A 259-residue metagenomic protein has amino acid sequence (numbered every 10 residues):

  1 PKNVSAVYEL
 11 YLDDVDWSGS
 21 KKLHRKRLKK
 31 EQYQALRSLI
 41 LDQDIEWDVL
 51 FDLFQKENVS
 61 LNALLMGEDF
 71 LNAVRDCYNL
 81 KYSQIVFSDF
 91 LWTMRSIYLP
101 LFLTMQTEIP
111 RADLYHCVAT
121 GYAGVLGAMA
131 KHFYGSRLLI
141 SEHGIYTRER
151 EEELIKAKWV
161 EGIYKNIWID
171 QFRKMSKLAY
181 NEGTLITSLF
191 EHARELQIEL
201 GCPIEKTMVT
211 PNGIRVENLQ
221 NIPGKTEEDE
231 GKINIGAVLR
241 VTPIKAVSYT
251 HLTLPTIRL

Functional and structural regions predicted by a protein language model:
K2-L101: A conserved catalytic-core segment of Leloir-type glycosyltransferases
F102-R111, I145-Y146, I163-I186: Membrane-proximal helix-turn-helix segments that form the acceptor-binding/catalytic region of lipid-linked
Q106-G124, F133-L139: Short N-terminal targeting/anchoring amphipathic segment
L114, K131-K158: Active-site proximal beta-strand in glycosyltransferases
C117, S188-L189: Short beta-strand scaffold positions
H192, G213: Carbohydrate-associated surface elements
P223, E227-K245: Conserved donor-binding/catalytic core segment of Leloir-type glycosyltransferases
T250-T256: Conserved small/polar residues in nucleotide/adenosyl-binding loops
